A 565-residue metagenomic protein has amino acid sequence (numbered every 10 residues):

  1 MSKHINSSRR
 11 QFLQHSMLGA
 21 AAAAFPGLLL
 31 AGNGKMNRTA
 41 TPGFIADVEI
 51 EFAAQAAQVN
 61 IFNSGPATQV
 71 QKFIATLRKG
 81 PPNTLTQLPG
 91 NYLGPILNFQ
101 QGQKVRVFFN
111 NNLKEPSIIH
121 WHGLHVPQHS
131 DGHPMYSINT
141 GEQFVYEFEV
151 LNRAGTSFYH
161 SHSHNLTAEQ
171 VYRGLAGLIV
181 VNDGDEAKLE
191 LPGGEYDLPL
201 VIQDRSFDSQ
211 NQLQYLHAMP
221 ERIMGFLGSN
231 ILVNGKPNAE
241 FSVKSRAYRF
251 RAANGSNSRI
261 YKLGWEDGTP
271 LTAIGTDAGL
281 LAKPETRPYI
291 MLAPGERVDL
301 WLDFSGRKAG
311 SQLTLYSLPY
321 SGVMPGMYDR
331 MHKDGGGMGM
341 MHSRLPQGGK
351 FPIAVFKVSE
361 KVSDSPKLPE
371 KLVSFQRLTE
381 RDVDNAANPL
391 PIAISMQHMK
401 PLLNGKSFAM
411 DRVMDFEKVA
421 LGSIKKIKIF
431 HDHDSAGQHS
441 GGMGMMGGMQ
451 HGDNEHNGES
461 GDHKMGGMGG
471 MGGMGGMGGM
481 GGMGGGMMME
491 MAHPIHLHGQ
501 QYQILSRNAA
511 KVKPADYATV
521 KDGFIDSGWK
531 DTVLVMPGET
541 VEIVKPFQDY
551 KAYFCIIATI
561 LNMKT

Functional and structural regions predicted by a protein language model:
M1-Q11, A22: N-terminal secretory signal peptides
K3-I5, M17, F25, A31-S305 (+7 more regions): Histidine-centered copper-binding motifs that mark active-site loops of extracellular/periplasmic copper enzymes
G65-V70, H129-P134, I138, A273-P284 (+1 more regions): Active-site pocket scaffolds in enzymes
K114-H120, A154-S157, K262, K308-S311 (+2 more regions): Short, Lys/Arg- and Gly-enriched loop/turn segments at beta-strand edges
S157-H162, R307-S321, Y550-L561: Short, surface-exposed ligand- or partner-binding patches at beta-edge/loop junctions that are enriched in aromatics
